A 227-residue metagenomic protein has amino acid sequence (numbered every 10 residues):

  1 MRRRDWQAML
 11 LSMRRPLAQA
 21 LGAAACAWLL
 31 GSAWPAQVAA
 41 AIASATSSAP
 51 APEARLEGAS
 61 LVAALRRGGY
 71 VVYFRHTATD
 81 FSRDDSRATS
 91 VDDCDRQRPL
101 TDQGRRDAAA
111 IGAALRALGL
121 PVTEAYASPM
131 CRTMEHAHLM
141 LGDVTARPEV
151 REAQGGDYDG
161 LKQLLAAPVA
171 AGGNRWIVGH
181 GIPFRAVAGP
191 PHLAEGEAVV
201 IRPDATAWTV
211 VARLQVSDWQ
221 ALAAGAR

Functional and structural regions predicted by a protein language model:
W6, R14-A18: N-terminal export leaders
G22-S32: Bacterial N-terminal signal peptides
A33-T46: Signal peptide processing junction and immediate N-terminal pro/mature segment of secreted/exported proteins
S47-E149, G156-D157, P190-T209, R213-R227: Active-site-proximal alpha-helix that buttresses catalytic centers in soluble enzyme cores
G69-V71, A171-G179: Generic beta-sheet signal
M130-C131, H180-I182: Alpha-helix N-cap/helix-start capping motif
V150-A166: All-alpha RGS (Regulator of G-protein Signaling) helical domain and cognate RGS-like helical scaffolds
V169-G173, P203-T206: A short, structured loop/turn motif at beta-sheet edges
